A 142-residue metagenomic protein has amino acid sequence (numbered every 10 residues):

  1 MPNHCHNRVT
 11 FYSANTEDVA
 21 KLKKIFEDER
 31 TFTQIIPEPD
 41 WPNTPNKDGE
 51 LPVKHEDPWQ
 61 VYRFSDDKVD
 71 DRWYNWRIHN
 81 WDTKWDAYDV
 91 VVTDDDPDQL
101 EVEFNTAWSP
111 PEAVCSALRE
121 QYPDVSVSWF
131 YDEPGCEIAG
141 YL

Functional and structural regions predicted by a protein language model:
M1-L142: Long, contiguous binding/interaction regions
